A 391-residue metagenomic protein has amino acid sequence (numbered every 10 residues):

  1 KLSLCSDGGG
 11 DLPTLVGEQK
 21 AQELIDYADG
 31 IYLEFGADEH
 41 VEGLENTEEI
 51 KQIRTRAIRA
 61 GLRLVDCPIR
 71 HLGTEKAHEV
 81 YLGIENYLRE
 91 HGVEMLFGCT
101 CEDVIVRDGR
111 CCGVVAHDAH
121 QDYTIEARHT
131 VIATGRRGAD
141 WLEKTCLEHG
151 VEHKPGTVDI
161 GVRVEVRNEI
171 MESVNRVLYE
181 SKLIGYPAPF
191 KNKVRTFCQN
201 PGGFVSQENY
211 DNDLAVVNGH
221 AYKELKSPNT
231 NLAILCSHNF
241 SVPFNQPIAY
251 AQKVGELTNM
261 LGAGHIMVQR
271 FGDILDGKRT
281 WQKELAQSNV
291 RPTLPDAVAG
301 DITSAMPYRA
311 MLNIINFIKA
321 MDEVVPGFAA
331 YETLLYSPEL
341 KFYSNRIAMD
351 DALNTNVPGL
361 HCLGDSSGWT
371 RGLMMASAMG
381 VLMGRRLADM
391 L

Functional and structural regions predicted by a protein language model:
K1-E18, N46-L391: Residues forming the flavin
K20, L24-A28, E34: Conserved catalytic/binding loops enriched for acidic/polar residues
F35, E45-N46: Metallocarboxypeptidase
